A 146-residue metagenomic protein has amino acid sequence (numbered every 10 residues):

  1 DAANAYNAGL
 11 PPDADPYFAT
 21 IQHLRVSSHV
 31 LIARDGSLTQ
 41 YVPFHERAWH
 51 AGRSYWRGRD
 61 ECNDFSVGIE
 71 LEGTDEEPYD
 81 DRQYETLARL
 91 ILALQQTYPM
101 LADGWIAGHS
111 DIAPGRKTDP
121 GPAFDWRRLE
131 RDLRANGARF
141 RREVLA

Functional and structural regions predicted by a protein language model:
D1-M100: Active-site-adjacent loop/helix surface patches within enzyme catalytic domains that shape the substrate-binding cleft
D60, D75-A146: Basic/polar, cationic surfaces and motifs that engage anionic cell-wall and phosphate/carboxylate ligands
